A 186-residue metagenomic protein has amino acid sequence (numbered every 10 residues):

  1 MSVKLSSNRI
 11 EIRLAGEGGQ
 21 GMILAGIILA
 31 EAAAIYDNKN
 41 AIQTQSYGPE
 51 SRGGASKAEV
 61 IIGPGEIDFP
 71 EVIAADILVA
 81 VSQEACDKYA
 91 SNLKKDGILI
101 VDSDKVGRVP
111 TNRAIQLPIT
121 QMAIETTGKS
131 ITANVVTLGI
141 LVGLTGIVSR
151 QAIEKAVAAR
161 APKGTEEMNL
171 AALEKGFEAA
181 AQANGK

Functional and structural regions predicted by a protein language model:
S2-K186: Active-site cofactor/cluster-binding pocket
